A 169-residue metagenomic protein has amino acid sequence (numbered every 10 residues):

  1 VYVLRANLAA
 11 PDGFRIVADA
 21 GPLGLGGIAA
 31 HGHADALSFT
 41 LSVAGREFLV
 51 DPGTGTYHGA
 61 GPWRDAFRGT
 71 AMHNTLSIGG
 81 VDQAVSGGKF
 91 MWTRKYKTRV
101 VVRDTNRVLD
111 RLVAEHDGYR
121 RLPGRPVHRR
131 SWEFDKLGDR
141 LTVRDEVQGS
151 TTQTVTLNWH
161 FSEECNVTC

Functional and structural regions predicted by a protein language model:
V1-T168: Catalytic and substrate-binding regions of extracellular carbohydrate-active enzymes, especially polysaccharide lyases
